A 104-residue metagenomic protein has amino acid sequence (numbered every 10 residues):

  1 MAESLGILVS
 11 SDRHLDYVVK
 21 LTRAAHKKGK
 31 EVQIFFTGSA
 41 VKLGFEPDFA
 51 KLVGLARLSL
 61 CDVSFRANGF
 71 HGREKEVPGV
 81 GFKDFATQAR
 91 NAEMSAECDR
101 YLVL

Functional and structural regions predicted by a protein language model:
S4, K27-Q33, R57: Residues at the starts of beta-strands that form the adenosine-phosphate
S4-D16, G38-K42: Short, glycine-rich nucleotide/cofactor-binding loops
H14-K28, I34: Histidine-anchored nucleotide/phosphate-binding helix
H26, L52-V53, A96: Anion (oxyanion) recognition and catalysis
F45-D48, R90: Short acidic active-site motifs
D48-K75: A glycine-rich helix N-cap at a beta->alpha junction
K75-L104: C-terminal structural segments of small proteins and small subunits
